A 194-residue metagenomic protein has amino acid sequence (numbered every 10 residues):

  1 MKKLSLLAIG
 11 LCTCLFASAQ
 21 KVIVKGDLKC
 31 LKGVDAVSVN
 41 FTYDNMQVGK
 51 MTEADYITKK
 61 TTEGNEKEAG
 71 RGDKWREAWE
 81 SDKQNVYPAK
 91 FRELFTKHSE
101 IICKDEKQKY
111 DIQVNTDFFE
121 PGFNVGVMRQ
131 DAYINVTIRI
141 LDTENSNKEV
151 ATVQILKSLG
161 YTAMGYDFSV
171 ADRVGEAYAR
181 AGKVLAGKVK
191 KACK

Functional and structural regions predicted by a protein language model:
M1-V24: Bacterial Sec-dependent N-terminal signal peptides
I9-T13, K29, I102, A192: The N-terminal extracellular segments of secreted preproproteins, especially immediately downstream of signal
A19-N85, A89, G187-K194: A structural "domain/chain start" motif
K21-I23, H98-E149, L159-F168: Surface-exposed short loop/turn segments
T42-M46, T116-P121, Q154-L156: Generic short beta-strand segments
K67-S81, E144-K188: Short secondary-structure boundary motifs at beta->alpha junctions and helix caps
F91-I102, L185-C193: Sec/Tat-exported extracytoplasmic proteins
